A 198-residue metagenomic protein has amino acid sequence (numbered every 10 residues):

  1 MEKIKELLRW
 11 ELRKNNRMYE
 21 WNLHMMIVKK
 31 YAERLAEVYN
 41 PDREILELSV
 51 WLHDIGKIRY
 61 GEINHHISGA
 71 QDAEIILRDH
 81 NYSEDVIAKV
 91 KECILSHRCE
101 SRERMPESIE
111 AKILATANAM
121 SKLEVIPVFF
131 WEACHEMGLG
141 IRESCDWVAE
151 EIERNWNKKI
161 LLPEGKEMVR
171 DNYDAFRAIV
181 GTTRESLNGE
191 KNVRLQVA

Functional and structural regions predicted by a protein language model:
E2-N16: N-terminal export signals and maturation junctions of secreted/periplasmic proteins
L8-E11, C93-I94, L114: A generic structural signal for nonpolar/aromatic side chains embedded in well-ordered alpha-helices
R13-P41, L52, Y82, S101-A198: Divalent metal-dependent phosphate-bond-processing catalytic cores, especially two-metal-ion Mg2+/Mn2+ enzymes that act
I27-V28, L35, H65-H80: An active-site-proximal "capping" alpha-helix that borders the catalytic cofactor pocket
R43-G61, H65-G69, K89-C99: His-Asp-centered metal-binding catalytic motifs of divalent-metal-dependent phosphohydrolases/nucleases
K57-Y60, E74-R78, Y82, L95-R102 (+1 more regions): Short helix-capping and hinge/turn segments at secondary-structure transitions, especially at repeat and domain
I67, Q71-I75, A88, E92 (+2 more regions): Internal, well-ordered alpha-helical scaffold/interface segments that support domain packing or protein-protein contacts
